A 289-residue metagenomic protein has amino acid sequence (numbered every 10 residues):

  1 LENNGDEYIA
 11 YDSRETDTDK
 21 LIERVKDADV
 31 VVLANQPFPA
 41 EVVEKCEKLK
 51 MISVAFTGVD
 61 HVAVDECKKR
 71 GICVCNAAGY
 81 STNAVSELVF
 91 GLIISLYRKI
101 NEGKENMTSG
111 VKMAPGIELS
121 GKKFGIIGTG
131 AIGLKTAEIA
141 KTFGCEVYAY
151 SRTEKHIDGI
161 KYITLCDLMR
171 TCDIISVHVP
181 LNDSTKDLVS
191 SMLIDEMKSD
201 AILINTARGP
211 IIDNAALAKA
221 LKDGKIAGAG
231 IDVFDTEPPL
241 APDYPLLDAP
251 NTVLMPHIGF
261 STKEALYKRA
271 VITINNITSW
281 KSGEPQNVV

Functional and structural regions predicted by a protein language model:
L1-A28, Y148: N-terminal glycine-/charge-rich "phosphate-binding" loop or analogous flexible N-terminal tail
K26-D27, K48, R170-T171, E196-S199 (+1 more regions): Alpha-helix C-terminal capping/helix-to-coil transition sites in glycosyltransferase folds
D29-K104: Phosphate/diphosphate ligand-binding glycine-rich loop within oxidoreductases
Q36, T57, S151, D173 (+3 more regions): Short glycine-/small-residue-rich Rossmann-like dinucleotide-binding loops
P37-K50, A63-E66, S184-L203, N214: Rossmann-fold NAD(P) dinucleotide-binding segment
R70-I72, A77-K123, I127, K135-E138 (+3 more regions): Phosphate-binding beta-alpha-beta segment of Rossmann-like dinucleotide-binding domains, i.e., the NAD(P)
V74, D200-V289: Rossmann-like dinucleotide-binding domain for NAD(H)/NADP(H)
A114-S199: Rossmann-like dinucleotide/phosphate-binding beta-alpha-beta segment
